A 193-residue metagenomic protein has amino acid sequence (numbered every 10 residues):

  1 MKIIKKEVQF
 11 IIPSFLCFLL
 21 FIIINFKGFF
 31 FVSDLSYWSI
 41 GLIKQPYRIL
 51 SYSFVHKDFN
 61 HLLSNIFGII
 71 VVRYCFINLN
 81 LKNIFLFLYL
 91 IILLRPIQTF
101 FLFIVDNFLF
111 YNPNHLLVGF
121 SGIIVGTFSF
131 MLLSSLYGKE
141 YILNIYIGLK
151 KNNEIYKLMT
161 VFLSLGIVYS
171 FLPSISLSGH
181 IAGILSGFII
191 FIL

Functional and structural regions predicted by a protein language model:
K2-L193: A detector for small-residue-rich transmembrane helices and their helix-helix packing motifs
